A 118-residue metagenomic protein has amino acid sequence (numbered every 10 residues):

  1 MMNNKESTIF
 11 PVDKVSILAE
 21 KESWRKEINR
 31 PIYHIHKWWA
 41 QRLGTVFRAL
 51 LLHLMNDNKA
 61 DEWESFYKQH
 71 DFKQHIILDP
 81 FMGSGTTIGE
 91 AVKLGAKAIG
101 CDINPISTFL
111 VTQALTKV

Functional and structural regions predicted by a protein language model:
M1-D71: S-adenosyl-L-methionine
N58-V118: Conserved S-adenosyl-L-methionine
